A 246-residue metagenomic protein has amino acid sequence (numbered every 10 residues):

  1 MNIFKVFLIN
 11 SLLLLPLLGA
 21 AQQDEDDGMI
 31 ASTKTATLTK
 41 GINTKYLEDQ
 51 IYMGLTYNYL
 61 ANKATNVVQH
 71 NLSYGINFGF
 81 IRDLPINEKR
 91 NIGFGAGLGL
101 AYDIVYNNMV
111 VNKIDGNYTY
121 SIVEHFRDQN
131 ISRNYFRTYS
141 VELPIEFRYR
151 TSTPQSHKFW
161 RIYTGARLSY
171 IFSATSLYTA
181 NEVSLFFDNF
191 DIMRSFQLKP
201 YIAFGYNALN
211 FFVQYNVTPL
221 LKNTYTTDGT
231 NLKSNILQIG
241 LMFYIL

Functional and structural regions predicted by a protein language model:
M1-N43: Cleavable N-terminal export/targeting peptides
L38-D49, P85-I92, S152-W160: Short loop/turn motifs that connect adjacent beta-strands in outer-membrane beta-barrel proteins
L47-D49, H70-I76, I92, R137-L143 (+3 more regions): Residues that define the transmembrane beta-barrel architecture of outer-membrane proteins
N58-G79, N189-I192, L221-N223: Surface-exposed strand-loop-strand hairpins of Gram-negative outer-membrane beta-barrel proteins
N58-L60, G99-V105, R150, S169-S173 (+2 more regions): Structural signature of outer-membrane beta-barrel domains
A64-N71, V105-G116, S121-T138, I171-P200: Extracellular/periplasm-exposed beta-strand and loop segments of Gram-negative cell-envelope proteins, dominated by
F78-L84, L98-L100, L143-Y149, T164-L168 (+3 more regions): Residues on the lipid-exposed face of transmembrane beta-strands in outer-membrane beta-barrel proteins
D188-L246: Predominantly the C-terminal beta-signal and adjacent terminal strand-loop region of outer-membrane beta-barrel
